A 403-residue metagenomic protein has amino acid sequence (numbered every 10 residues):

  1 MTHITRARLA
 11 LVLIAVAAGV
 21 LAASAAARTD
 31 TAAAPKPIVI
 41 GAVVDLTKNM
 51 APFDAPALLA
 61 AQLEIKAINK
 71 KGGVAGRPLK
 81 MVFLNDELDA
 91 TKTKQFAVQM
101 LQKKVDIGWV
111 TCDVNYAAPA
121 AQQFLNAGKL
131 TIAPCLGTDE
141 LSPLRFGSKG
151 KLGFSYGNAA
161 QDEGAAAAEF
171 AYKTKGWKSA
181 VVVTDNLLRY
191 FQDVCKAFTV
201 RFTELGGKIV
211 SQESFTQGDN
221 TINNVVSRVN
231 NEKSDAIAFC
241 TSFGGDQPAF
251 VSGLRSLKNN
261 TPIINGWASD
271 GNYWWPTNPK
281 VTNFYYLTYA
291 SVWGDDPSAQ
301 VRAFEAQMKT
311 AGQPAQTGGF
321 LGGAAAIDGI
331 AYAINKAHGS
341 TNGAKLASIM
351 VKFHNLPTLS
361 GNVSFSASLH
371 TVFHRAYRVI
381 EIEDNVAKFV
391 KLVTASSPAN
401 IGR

Functional and structural regions predicted by a protein language model:
M1-V39, S397-R403: Short, low-complexity disordered leader/linker segments with a strong preference for bacterial N-terminal type II
R28-T31, V39, P52-L59, G72-L144 (+2 more regions): Beta-alpha junction/loop-to-helix N-cap segments that form part of ligand/metal-binding clefts
A34-Q62, L84-T91, D113, V183-D193 (+2 more regions): Extracytoplasmic "Venus flytrap"
D45, K66, D328-K336: Short glycine/serine- and small hydrophobic-enriched flexible loop segments
F53-V74, C195-T203: Short, polar/charged alpha-helical segment
V105-S211, P262-Y286: Extracytoplasmic ligand/sensor domains, especially the bilobed periplasmic-binding protein
V251-A324, K336, A387-K388, V393-N400: Extracellular/periplasmic periplasmic-binding protein-like sensory domains
T310-F320, A331-F389: Segments of small-molecule ligand-sensing domains
